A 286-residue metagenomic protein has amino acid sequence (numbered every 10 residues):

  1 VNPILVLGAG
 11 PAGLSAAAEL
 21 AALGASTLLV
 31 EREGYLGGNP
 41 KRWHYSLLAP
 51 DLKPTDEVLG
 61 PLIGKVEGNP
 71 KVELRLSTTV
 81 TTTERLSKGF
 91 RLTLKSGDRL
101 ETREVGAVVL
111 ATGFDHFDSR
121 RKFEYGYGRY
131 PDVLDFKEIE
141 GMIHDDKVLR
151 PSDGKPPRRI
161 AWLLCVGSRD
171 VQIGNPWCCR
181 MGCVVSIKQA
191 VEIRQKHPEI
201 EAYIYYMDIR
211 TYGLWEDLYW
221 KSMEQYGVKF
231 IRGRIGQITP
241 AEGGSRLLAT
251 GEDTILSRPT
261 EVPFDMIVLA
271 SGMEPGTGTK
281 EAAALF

Functional and structural regions predicted by a protein language model:
V1-R42, D56, S77, T83 (+3 more regions): Rossmann-like dinucleotide/flavin-binding elements
L47-L52: Glycine-rich active-site loop/strand segments that organize a redox cofactor
V58-D115, I187-G278: A Rossmann-like FAD-binding core segment of flavoenzymes
